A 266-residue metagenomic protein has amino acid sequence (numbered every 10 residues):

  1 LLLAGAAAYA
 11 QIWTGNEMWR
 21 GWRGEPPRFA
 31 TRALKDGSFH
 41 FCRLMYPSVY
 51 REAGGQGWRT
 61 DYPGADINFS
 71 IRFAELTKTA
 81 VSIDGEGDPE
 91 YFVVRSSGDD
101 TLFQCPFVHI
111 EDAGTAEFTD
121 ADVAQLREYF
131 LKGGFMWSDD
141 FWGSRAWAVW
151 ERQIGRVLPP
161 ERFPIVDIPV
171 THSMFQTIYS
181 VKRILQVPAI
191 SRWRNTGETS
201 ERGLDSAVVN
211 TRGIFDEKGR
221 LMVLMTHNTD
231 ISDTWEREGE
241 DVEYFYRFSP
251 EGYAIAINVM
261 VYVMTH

Functional and structural regions predicted by a protein language model:
L1-L2: N-terminal export leaders
G5-A7: N-terminal signal peptide c-region/cleavage motif recognized by signal peptidases
A10-F107, A113-G114, D230-D233, R237-H266: Aromatic-Pro/Gly-enriched surface loop or interdomain linker that acts as a lid/target-recognition segment
E17-R23, V49-A53, R145-R237, F248 (+1 more regions): An acidic, glycine-rich "communication" segment
R32-G37, D99-Q104, Y129-L131, P159 (+1 more regions): Extracellular/periplasmic catalytic domains that process cell-envelope and extracellular macromolecules
F41, L102-W147: Short alpha-beta junction capping motif
G64, N68, R72, A121 (+6 more regions): Extracytoplasmic/secreted proteins, especially bacterial periplasmic and envelope-associated proteins
T79-V93, S138-G143, R162-T171: Surface-exposed patches in mature extracellular/periplasmic domains of secreted proteins
